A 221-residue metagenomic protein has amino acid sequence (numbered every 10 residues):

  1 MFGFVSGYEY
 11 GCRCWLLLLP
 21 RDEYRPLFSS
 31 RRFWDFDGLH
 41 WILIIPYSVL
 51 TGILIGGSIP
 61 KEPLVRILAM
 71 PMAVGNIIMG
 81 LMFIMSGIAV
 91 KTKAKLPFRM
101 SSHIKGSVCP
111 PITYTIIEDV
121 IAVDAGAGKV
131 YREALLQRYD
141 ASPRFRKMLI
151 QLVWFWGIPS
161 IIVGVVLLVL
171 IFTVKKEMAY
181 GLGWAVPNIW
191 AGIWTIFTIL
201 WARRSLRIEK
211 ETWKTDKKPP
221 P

Functional and structural regions predicted by a protein language model:
M1-Y24: N-terminal signal-anchor/initial transmembrane insertion module of eukaryotic multi-pass membrane proteins
F2, G181-I196: Small-residue-rich transmembrane alpha-helices that serve as helix-helix interface/gating elements in multipass
G38-I104: Long, highly hydrophobic alpha-helical transmembrane signal-anchor segments
I53-P63, W154-I171: Alpha-helical transmembrane segments and their membrane-interface junctions in multi-pass membrane proteins
L81-S142: Charge-rich cytosolic interhelical loops and cytosolic tails of multi-pass membrane proteins
R138-G157: Loop-to-transmembrane boundary segments
V165-A185: Extracellular/periplasmic helix-loop-helix junctions in multi-pass membrane proteins
A202-P221: Cytosolic/matrix-facing juxtamembrane and C-terminal tails of multi-pass cellular membrane proteins
